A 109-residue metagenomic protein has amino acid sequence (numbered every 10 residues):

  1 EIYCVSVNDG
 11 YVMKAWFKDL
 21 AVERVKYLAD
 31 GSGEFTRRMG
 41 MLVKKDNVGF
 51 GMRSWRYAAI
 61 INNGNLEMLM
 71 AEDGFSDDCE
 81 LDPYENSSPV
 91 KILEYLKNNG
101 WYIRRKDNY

Functional and structural regions predicted by a protein language model:
E1-Y109: Chalcogenol-based redox active-site neighborhoods
